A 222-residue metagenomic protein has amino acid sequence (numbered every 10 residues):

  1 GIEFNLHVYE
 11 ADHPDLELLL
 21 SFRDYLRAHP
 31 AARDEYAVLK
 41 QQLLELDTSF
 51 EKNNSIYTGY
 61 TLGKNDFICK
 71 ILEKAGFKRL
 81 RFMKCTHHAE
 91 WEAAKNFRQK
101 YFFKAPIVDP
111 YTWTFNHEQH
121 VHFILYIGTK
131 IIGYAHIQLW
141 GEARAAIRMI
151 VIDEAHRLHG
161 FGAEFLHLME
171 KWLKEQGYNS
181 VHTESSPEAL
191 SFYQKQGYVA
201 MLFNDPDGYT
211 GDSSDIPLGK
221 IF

Functional and structural regions predicted by a protein language model:
G1-D12: Conserved catalytic core of two-metal-ion nucleotidyltransferases
A11-R81: The feature captures the alpha-helical scaffold/lid subdomain characteristic of nucleotidyltransferase
Y36, R98, Y193-Q194, Y198: Conserved active-site tyrosine of GNAT-family acetyltransferases
R81-A94: A short beta-loop-alpha structural element at the N-terminal edge of CoA-dependent acyl/N-acetyltransferase catalytic
I124, K130-L139, R144-V151: Conserved beta-strand in the GNAT
H156, G160-L168: Conserved acetyl-CoA pyrophosphate-binding loop and the N-cap/start of the following alpha-helix in GNAT-like
L166, L173-S186: Conserved GNAT acetyl-CoA-binding A-motif
S186-E188, Q196, P206-F222: C-terminal "cap" of GNAT-fold acetyltransferases
